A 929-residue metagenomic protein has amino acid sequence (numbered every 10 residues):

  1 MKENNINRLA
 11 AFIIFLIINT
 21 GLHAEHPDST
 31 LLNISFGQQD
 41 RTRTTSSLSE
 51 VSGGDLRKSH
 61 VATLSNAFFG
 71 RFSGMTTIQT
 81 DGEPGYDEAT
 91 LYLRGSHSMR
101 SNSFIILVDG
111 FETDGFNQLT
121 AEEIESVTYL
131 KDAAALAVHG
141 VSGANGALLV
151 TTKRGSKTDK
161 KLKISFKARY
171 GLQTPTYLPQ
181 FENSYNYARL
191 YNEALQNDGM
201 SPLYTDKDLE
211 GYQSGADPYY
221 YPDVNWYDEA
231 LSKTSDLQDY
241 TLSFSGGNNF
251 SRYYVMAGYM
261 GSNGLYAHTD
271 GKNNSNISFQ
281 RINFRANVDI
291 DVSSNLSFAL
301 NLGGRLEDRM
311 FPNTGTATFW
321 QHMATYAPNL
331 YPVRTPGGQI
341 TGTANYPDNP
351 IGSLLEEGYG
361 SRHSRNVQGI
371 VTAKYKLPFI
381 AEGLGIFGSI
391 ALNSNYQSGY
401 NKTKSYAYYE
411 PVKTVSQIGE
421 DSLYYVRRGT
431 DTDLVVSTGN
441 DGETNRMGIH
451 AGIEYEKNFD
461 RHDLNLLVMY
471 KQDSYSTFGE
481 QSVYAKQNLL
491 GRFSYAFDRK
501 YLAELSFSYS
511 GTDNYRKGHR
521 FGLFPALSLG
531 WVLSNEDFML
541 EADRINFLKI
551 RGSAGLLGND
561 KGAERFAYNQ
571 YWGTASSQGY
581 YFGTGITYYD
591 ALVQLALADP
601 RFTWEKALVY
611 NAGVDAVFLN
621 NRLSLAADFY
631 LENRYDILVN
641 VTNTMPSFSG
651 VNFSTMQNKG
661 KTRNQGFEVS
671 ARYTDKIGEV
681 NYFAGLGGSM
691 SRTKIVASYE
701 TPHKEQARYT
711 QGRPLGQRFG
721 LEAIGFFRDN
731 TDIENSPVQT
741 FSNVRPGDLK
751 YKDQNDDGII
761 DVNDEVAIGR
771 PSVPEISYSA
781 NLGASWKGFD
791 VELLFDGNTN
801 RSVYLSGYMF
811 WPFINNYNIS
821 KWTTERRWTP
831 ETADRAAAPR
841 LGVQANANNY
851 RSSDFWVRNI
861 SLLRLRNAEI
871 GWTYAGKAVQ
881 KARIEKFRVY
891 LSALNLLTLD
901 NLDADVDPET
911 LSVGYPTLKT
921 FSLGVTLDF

Functional and structural regions predicted by a protein language model:
M1-F284, F298, N755: Short, small/polar-rich motifs associated with maturation and membrane association, primarily at protein termini
G54, E112-G155, D159, Y177-F181 (+16 more regions): Outer-membrane beta-barrel proteins
S103, N287-L296, N301-L306, G315-T316 (+6 more regions): Extracellular/periplasmic, surface-exposed regions of secreted and cell-surface proteins
S165-P218, T314-G315, Q657, K676-S772 (+1 more regions): Conserved small-residue
L203, V333-T335, G352, V744-P746 (+2 more regions): Extracytoplasmic gating/loop element in the C-terminal half of outer-membrane beta-barrel translocons and assembly
E382, P771-Y804: Glycine-rich, aromatic-lined ligand/substrate-binding cores of catalytic and carbohydrate-binding domains
